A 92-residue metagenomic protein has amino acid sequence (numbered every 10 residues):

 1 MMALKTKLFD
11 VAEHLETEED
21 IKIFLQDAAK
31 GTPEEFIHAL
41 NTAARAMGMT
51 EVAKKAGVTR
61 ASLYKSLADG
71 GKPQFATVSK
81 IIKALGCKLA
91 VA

Functional and structural regions predicted by a protein language model:
M1-A43: N-terminal flexible/basic segments that precede or flank functional cores
I21-F24, A28, A53, L63-K65 (+2 more regions): Extended, folded domain segments that form the structural surfaces/walls around functional sites
A28-G31, M47, G70-P73: Residue-level signal for short amphipathic helical patches enriched in basic/charged and nearby hydrophobic residues
N41-T42, K65-D69: Conserved interaction-surface patches within small, structured recognition/assembly domains
R45-K65: Short alpha-helical DNA-recognition segment
Q74-A92: DNA major-groove recognition helix of helix-turn-helix/homeodomain DNA-binding modules
